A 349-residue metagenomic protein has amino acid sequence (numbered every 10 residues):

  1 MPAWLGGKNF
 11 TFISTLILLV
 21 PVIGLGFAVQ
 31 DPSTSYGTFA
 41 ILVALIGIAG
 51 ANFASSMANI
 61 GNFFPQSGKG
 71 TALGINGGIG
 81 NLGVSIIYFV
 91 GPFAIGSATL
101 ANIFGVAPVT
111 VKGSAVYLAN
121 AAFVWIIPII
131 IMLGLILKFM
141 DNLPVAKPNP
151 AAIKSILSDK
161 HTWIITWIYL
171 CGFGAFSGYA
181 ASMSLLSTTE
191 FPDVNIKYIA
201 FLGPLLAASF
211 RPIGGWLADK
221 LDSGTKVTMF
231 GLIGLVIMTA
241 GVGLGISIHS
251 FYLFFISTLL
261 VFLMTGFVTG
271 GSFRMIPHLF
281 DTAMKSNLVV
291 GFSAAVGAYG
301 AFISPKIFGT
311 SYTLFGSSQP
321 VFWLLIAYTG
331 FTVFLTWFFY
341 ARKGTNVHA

Functional and structural regions predicted by a protein language model:
A3-L16, D219-I233: Cytoplasmic membrane-interface "Motif A"-like loop-to-helix N-cap segments of 12-TM Major Facilitator Superfamily
L16-P32, I233-I248: C-terminal ends and interior cores of transmembrane alpha-helices in multi-pass membrane transporters/permeases
F39-I79: Cytoplasmic helix-loop-helix junction between adjacent transmembrane helices in 12-TM secondary transporters
G50, G70-T99, A294-S304: Glycine-rich segments within core transmembrane alpha-helices of 12-TM secondary carriers
V84, F280-S317: A late C-terminal transmembrane helix in Major Facilitator Superfamily
V124-A146, L335-F339: C-terminal membrane-cytosol helix-exit motif in multi-pass small-molecule transporters
D159-P212, T269, F273: Extracytoplasmic gate region of multi-pass secondary transporters
P204, S223-S272: C-terminal transmembrane helical hairpin of 12-TM major facilitator-type secondary transporters
